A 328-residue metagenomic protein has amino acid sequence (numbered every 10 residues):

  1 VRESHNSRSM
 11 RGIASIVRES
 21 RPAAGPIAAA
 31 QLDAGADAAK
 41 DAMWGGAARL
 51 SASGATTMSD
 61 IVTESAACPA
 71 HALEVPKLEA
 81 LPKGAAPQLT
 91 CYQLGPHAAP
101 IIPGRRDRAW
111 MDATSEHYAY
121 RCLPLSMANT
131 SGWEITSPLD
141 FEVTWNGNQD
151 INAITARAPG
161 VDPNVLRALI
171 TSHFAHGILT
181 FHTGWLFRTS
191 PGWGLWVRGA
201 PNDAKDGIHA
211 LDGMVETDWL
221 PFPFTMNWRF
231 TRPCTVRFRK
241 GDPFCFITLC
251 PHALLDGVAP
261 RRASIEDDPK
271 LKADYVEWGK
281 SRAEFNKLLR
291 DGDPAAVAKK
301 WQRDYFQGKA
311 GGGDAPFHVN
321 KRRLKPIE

Functional and structural regions predicted by a protein language model:
R2-R11, S15-R21: Low-acidity, Ser/Thr- and Arg-rich intrinsically disordered low-complexity segments
N6, E19, A29, A39-K40 (+1 more regions): Ser/Thr/Pro/Gly-rich low-complexity, intrinsically disordered segments
S9, A42, T56-T57: Residue-level detector of intrinsically disordered terminal segments
G12, G25, G35, G45-G46 (+1 more regions): Residue-identity detector for glycine
A14-V17, A28, W44, V62: Residues marking helix boundaries in flexible regions
G54, M58-L220, C234-E328: Non-catalytic terminal segments and appended small domains
L220-M226: Aromatic sugar-binding surface patches on proteins that engage polysaccharides or sugar-phosphate polymers
W228-R232: Short alpha-helix capping/helix-loop boundary micro-motifs
